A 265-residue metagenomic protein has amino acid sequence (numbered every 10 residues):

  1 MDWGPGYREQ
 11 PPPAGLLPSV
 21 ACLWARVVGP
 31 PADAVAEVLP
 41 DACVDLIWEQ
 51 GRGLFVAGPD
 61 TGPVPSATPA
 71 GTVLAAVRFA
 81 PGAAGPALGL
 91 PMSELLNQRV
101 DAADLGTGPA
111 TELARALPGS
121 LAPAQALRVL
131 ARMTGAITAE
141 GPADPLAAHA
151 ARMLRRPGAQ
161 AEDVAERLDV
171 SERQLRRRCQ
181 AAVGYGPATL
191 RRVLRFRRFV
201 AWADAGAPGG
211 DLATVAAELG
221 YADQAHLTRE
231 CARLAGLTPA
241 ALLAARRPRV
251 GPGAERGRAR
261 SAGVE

Functional and structural regions predicted by a protein language model:
M1-E172, A182-P187, A201-A222, T238-E265: Alpha-helical bundle regulatory/interaction domains
G82-G85, R177, R229: A broad, structural surface signal
C179, R191, E230-A232, L243: DNA major-groove recognition helix of helix-turn-helix
A235: A glycine-rich, hydrophobic loop/mini-helix early in the fold
